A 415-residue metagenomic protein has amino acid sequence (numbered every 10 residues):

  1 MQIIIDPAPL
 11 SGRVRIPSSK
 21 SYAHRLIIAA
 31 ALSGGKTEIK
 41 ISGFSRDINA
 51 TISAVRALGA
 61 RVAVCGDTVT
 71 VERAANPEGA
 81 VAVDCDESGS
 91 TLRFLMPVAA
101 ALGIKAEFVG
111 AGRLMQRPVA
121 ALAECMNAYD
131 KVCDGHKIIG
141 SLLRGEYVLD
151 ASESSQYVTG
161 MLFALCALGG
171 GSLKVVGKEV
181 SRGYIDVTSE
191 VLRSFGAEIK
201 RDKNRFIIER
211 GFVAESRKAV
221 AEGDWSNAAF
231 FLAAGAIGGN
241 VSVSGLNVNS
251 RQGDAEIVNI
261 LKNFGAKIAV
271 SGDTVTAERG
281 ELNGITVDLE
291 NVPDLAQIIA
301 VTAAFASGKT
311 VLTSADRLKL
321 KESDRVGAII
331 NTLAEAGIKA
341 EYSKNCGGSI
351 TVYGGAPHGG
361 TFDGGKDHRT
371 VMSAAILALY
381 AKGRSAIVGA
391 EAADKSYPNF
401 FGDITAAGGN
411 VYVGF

Functional and structural regions predicted by a protein language model:
M1-F415: Short, structured segments at the rim of ligand-binding sites
